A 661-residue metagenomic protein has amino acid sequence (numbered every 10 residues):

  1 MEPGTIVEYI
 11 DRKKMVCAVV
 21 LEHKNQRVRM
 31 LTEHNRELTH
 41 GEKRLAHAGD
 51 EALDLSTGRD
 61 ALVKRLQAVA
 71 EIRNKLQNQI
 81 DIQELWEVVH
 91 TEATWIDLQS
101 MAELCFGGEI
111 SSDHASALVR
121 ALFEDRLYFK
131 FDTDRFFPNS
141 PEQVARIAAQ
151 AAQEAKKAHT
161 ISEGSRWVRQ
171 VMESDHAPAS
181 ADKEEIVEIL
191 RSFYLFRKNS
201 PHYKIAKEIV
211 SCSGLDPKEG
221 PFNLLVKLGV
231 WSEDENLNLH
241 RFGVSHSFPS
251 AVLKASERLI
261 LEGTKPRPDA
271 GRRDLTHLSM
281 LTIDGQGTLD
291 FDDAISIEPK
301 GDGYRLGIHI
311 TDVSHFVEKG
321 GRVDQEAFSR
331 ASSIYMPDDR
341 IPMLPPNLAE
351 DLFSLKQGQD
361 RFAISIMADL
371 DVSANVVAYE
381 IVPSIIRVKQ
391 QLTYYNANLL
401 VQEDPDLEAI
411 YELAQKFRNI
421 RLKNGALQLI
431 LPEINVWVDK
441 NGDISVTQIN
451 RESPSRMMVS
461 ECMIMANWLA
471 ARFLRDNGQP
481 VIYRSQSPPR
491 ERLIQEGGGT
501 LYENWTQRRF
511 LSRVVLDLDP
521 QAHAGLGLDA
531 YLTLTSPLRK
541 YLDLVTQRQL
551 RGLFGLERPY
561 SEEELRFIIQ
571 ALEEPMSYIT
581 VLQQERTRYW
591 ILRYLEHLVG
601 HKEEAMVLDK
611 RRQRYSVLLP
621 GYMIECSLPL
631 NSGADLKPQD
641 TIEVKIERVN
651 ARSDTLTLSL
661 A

Functional and structural regions predicted by a protein language model:
E2-I6, I10-V16, H23-Q26, N35-A46 (+7 more regions): Electropositive polyanion-binding surfaces
L53-S56: N-terminal membrane-targeting/anchoring modules of bacterial envelope and secretion proteins
G58-A61, L66, T133-R135: Negatively charged, Asp/Glu-rich surface segments that serve as flexible interaction/assembly modules
A121-D125, G164, Q170-V171: Mixed-charge (acidic/basic) macromolecular-recognition segments
F123-R135, W231: A short, conserved structural fragment
D132-I147, L239-H240: Accessory beta->alpha helical hairpin/"wing" motif in late/C-terminal subdomains of nucleic-acid enzymes
V144-V168: Short, amphipathic alpha-helical interaction segments positioned at domain boundaries
E173-R272, H277: Low-complexity, highly charged intrinsically disordered N-terminal segments that act as targeting/localization
